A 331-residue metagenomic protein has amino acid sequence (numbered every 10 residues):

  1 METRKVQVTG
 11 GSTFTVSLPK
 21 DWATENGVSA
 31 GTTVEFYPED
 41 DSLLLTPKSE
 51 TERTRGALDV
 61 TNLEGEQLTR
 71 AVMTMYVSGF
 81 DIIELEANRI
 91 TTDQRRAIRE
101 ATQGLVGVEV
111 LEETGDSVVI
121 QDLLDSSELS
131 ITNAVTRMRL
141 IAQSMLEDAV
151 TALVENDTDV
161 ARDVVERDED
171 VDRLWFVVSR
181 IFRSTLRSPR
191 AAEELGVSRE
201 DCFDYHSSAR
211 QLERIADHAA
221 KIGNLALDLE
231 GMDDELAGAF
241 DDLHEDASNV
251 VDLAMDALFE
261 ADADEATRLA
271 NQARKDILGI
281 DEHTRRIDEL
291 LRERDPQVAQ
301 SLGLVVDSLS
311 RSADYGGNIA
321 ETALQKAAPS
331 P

Functional and structural regions predicted by a protein language model:
E2-V6, G11-T13, S17-V34, D41-P331: Cytosolic, long alpha-helical scaffolding segments
